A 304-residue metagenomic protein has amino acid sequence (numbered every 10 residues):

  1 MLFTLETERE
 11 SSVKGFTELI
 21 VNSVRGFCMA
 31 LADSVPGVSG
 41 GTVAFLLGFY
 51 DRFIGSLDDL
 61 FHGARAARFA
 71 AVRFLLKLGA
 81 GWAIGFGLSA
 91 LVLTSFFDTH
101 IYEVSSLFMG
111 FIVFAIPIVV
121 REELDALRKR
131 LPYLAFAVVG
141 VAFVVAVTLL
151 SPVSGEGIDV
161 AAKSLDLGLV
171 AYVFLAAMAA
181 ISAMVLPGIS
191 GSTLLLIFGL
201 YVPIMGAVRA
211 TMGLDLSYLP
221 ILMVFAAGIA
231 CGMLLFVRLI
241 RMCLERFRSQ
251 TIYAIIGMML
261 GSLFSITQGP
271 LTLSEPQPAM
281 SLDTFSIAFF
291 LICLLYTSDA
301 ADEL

Functional and structural regions predicted by a protein language model:
L2-G15, E122-D166: Helix-loop-helix hairpins and the membrane-proximal interhelical loops of multi-pass alpha-helical transport proteins
K14-V21, Y102-E103, A162-F174, L216-Y218 (+2 more regions): Membrane-interfacial loop-to-helix junctions in multi-pass transporters
N22-G48, G55: N-terminal signal-anchor module of multipass membrane proteins
G26-V38, M178-S192: Transmembrane alpha-helix interface/packing and boundary motifs in multi-pass membrane proteins, characterized by
V43-D59, A183, S192-L214: Interfacial segments of multi-pass membrane proteins
F61-V145, A210-L294: Selective hydrophobic functional segments
L149-E156, L196-I204, T267-S274: Membrane-helix interface motif
Y296-L304: Conserved small/polar residues in nucleotide/adenosyl-binding loops
